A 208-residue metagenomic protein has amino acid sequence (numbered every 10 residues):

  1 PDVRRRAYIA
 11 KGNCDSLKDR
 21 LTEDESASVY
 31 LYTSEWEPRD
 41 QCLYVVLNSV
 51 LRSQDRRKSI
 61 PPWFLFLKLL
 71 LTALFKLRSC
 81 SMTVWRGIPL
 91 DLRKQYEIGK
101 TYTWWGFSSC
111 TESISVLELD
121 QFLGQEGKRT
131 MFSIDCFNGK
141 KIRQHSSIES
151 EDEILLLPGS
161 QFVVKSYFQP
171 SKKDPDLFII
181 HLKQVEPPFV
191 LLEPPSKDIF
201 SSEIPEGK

Functional and structural regions predicted by a protein language model:
D2-R143: Internal glycine-rich, Lys/Arg-flanked active-site/core loops of soluble domains
P89, T101, S109-S196: Active-site and NAD+-binding cores of ADP-ribose-processing enzymes
D198-G207: Intrinsically disordered, low-complexity linker and terminal regions at domain boundaries
